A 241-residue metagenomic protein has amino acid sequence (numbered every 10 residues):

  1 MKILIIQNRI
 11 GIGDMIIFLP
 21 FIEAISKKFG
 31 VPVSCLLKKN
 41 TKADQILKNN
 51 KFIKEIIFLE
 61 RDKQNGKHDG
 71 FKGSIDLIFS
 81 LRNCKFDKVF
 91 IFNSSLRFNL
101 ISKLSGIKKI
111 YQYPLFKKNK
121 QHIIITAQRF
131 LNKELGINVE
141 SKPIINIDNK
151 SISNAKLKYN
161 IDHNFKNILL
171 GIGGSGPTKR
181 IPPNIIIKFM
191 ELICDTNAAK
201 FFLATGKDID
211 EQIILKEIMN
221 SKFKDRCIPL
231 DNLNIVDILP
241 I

Functional and structural regions predicted by a protein language model:
M1-I241: Catalytic machinery of carbohydrate-active enzymes, primarily nucleotide-sugar-dependent glycosyltransferases
